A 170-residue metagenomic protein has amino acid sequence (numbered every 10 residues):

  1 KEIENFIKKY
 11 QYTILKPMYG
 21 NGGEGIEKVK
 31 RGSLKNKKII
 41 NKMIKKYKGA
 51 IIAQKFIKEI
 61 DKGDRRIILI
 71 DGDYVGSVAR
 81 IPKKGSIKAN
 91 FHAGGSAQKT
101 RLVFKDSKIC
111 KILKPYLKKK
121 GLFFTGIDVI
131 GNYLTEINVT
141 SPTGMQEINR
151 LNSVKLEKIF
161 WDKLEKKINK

Functional and structural regions predicted by a protein language model:
E2: Short acidic active-site motifs
N5, I44, T125-I127: N-terminal hydrophobic alpha-helix used for membrane targeting or insertion
N5, N21, N36, N41 (+5 more regions): Detector for Asparagine
I7-I14, M18-K108, L117: Phosphate-binding site of ATP-dependent enzymes
L102-K170: ATP-dependent carboxylate activation and anion-phosphoryl transfer catalytic cores that bind Mg-ATP to form
